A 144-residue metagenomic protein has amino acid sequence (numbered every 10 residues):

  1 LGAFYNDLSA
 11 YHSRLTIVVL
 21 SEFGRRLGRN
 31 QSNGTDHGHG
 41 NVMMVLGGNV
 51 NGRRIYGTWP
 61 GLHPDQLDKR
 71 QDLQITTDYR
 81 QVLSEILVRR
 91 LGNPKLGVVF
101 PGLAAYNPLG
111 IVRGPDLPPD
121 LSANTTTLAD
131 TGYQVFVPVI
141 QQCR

Functional and structural regions predicted by a protein language model:
G2-L121: Feature marks hydrolase-like catalytic cores characterized by long aromatic- and Gly/Pro-rich stretches
P119-Y133: Long, low-complexity repeat tracts used as extracellular stalks/passenger repeats and O-glycosylation platforms
P138: Conserved functional hotspot residues at active sites or interaction interfaces
